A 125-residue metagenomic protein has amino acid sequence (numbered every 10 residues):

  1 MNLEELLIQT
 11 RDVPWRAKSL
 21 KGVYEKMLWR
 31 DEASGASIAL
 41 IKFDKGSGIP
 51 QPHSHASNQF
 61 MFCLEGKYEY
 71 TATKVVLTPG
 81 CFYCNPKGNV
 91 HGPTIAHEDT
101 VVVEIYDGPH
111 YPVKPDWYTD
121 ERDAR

Functional and structural regions predicted by a protein language model:
M1-G35, Y118-R125: A short, N-terminal "cap"/entry segment at the start of jelly-roll beta-barrel domains of the cupin/DSBH fold
K26-W29, S34-S54, P86-V90: Conserved short histidine dyad/triad with adjacent acidic residue
K45, S54-T71: Glycine- and acidic-residue-biased ligand/ion/polar-headgroup-sensing regions
T71-N89: Short acidic-glycine-tyrosine-enriched beta hairpin
H97-R125: Double-stranded beta-helix
